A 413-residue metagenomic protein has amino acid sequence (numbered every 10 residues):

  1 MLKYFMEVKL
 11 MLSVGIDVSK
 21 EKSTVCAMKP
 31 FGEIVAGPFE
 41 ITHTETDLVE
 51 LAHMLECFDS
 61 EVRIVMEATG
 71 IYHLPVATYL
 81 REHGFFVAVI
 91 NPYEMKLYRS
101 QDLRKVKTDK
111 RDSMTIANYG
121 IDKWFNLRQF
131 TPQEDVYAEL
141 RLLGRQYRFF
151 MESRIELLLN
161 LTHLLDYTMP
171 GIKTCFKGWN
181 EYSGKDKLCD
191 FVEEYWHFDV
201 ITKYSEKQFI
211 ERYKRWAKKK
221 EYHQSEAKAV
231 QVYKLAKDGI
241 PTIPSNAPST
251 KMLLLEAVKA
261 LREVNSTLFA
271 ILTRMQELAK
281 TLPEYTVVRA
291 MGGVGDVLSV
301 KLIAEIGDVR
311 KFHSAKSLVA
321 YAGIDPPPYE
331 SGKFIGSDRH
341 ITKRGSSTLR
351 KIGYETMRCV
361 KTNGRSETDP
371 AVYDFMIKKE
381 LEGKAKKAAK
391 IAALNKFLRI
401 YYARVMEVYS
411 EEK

Functional and structural regions predicted by a protein language model:
M1-K413: A detector of single, family-specific signature residues that are central to catalytic or substrate-handling motifs
